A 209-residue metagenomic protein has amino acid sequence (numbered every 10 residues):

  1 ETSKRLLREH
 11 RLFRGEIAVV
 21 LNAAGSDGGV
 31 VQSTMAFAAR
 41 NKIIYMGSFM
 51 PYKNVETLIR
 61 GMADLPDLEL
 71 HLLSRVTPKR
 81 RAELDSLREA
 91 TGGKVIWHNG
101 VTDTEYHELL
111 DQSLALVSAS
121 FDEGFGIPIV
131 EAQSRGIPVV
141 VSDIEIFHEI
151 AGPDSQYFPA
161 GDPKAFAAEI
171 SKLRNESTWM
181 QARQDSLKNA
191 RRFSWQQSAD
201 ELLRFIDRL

Functional and structural regions predicted by a protein language model:
E1-L209: Carbohydrate transferase catalytic cores enriched for Leloir-type hexosyltransferases
